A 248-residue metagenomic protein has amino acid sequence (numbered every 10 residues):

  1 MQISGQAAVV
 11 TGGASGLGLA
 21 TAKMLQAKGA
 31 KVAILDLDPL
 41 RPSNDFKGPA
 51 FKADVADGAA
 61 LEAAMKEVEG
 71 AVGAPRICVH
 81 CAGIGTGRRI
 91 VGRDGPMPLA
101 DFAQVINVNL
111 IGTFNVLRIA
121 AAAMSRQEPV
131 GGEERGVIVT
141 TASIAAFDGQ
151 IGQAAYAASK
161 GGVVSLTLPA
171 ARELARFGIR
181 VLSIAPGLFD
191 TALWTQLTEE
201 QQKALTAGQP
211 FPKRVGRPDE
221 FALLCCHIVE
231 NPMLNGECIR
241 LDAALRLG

Functional and structural regions predicted by a protein language model:
G48, N107, E200-E220: Catalytic Tyr-x(3-8)-Lys segment
I84, G95-N115, V139, V163: Catalytic Tyr-X3-Lys loop
G85-A103, A122, R126-G132, G152-A155 (+1 more regions): Conserved mid-core segment of classical short-chain dehydrogenase/reductases
L117, S159, T167: Active-site helix of classical SDR
A122, A171-E173: Alpha-helical segment proximal to the catalytic Tyr-Lys
S143: Residue(s) in the substrate-gating loop at a strand-loop-helix junction that position the organic substrate next
A175-R180, L234-E237: Short, small/polar-rich loop/turn modules that mediate ligand/substrate recognition or access, typified
R217-L241, R246: C-terminal substrate-recognition "lid" of short-chain dehydrogenase/reductases
